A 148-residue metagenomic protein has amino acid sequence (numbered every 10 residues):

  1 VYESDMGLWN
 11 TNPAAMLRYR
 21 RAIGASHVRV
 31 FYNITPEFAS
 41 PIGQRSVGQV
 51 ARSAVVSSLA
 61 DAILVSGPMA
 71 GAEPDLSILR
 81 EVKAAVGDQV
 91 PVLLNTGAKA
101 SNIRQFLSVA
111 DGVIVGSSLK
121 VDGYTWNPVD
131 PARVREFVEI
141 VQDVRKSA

Functional and structural regions predicted by a protein language model:
V1-A62, A148: Conserved anion-binding
V1-G24, G67-A85, A100-R104, D122-F137: Active-site-adjacent beta->alpha loops and helix N-cap segments on the catalytic face of soluble alpha/beta enzymes
I23-A25, V86-V90, V144-S147: Short helix-capping segments at alpha-helix termini
V28-I34, D61-V65, V90-T96, V113-V115: Hydrophobic faces of well-ordered beta-strands that scaffold small-molecule active sites in alpha/beta enzyme cores
P36-L79, L119-R133: Glycine/Thr-rich beta-alpha phosphate-binding loop at enzyme active sites
Q49-V50, V82-D88, V92-V115: Catalytic cores of alpha/beta
V55, R80-K83, I140-R145: Solvent-exposed, well-ordered amphipathic alpha-helical segments that flank/support binding or catalytic loops
D111-A148: C-terminal appended segment following the main domain
